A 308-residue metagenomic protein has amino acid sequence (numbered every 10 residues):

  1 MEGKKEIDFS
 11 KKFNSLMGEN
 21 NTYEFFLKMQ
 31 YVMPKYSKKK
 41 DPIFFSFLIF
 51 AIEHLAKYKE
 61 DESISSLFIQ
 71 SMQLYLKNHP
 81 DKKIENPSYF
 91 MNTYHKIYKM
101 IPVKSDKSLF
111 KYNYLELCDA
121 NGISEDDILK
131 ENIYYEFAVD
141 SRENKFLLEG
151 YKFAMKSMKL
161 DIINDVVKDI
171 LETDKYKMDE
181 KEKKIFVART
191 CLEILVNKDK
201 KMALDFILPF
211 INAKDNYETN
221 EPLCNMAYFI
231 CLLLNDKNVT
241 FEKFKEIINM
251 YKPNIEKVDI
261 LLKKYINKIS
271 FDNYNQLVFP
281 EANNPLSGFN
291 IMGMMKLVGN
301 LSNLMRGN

Functional and structural regions predicted by a protein language model:
M1-E85: Eukaryote-specific detector of the first structured module of a protein
M1-K4, K12-S15, Y31, S46 (+13 more regions): Extended alpha-helical solenoid/rod scaffold regions of large eukaryotic vesicle-tethering complex subunits
G3-K11, Y23-L27, I128-N132, N144 (+2 more regions): Amphipathic alpha-helical repeat elements characteristic of tetratricopeptide repeat
F9, F146-N308: Structured C-terminal portions of repeat-based eukaryotic scaffold domains
L16, Y36, L55-A56, S141 (+3 more regions): Hydrophobic side-chain positions on well-ordered alpha-helices, corresponding to helix-helix packing/interface faces
N20, K59-E60, L76-P80, Y98-P102 (+3 more regions): Helix-turn/linker elements and helix-coil junctions of extended alpha-helical scaffolds
Y23, Y31, Y36, Y58 (+13 more regions): Sequence-level detector for tyrosine residue identity
F68-K198, M202, I207: Eukaryote-skewed repeat-based solenoidal scaffolds used as protein-protein interaction platforms, primarily
